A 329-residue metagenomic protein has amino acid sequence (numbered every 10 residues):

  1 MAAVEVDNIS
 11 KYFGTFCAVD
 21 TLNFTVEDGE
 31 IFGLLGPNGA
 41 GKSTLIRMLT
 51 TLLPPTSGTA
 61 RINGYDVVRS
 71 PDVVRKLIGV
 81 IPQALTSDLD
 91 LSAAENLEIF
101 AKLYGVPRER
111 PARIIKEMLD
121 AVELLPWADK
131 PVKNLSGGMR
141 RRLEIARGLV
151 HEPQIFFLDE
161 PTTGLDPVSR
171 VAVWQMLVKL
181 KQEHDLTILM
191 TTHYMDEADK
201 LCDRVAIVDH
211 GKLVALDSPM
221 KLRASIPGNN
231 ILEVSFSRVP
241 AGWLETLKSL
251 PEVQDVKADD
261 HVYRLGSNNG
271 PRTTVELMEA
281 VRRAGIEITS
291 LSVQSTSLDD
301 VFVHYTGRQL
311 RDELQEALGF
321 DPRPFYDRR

Functional and structural regions predicted by a protein language model:
A2-V4, K11-A215: ABC transporter nucleotide-binding domains
K11, D129, D255-A258, V293: Hydrophobic/anchoring residues in structured secondary elements
K11, F24, E233-F236, L265 (+1 more regions): Preference for bulky hydrophobic residues occupying beta-strand positions in well-ordered beta-sheet regions
Q175-N268: ABC transporter nucleotide-binding domain
G270-R329: C-terminal coupling/interaction segments
